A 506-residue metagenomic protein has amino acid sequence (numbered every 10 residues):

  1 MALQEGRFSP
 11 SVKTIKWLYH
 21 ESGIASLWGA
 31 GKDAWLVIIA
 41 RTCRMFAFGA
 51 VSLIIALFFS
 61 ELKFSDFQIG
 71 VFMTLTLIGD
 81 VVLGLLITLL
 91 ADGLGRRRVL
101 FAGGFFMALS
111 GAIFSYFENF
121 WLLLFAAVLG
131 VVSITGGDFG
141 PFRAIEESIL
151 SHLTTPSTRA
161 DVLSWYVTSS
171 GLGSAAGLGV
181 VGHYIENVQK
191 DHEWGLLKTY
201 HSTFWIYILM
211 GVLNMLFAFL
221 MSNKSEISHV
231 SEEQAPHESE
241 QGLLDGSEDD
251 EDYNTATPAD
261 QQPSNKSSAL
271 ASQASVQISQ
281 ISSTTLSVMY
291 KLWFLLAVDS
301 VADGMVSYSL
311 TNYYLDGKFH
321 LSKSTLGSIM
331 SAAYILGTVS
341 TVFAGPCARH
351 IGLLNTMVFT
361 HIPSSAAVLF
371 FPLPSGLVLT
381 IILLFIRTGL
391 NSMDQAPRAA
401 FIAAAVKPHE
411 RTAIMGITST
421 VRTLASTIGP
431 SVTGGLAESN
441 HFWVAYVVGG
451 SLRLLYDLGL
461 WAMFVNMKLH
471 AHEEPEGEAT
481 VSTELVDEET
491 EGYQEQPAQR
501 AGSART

Functional and structural regions predicted by a protein language model:
L3-G31, S228-S300, G317, E484 (+1 more regions): Juxtamembrane intracellular "pre-TM" segments in multi-pass secondary transporters
Y19-V82, V288-L296, S300-I329: Helix-loop boundary and gating motifs at the non-cytosolic
T42, S110, F120-P141, I149 (+1 more regions): Hydrophobic core of transmembrane alpha-helices in multi-pass small-molecule transporters, especially MFS/SLC-type
V82-F120: Conserved MFS/SLC helix-loop-helix module at the cytosolic interface between two early adjacent transmembrane helices
V82-R96, I185, S340-L353, A437-E438: Helix-to-loop junctions at the C-terminal end of transmembrane segments in multipass secondary transporters
R98-I113, N355-F370, G450: Structural signature of the two symmetry-related core transmembrane helices
A160-E186, V421-G429: Glycine-rich segments within core transmembrane alpha-helices of 12-TM secondary carriers
K198-F219, V444-A462: Symmetry-related core transmembrane helices of the 12-TM Major Facilitator Superfamily/SLC fold
